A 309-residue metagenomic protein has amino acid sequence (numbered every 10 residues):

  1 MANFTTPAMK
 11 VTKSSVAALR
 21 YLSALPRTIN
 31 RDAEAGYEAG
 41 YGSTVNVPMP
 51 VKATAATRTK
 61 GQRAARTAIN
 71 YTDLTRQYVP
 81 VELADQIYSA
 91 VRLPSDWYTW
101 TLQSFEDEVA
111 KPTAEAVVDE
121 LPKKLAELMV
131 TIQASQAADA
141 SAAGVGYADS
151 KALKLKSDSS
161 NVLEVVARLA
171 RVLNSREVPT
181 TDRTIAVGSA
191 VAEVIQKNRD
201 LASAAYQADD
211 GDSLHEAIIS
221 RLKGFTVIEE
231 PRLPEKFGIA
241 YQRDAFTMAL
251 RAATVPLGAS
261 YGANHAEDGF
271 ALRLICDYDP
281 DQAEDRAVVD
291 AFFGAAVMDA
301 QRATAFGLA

Functional and structural regions predicted by a protein language model:
M1-L83, A303: N-terminal "assembly arms/tails" that initiate or stabilize quaternary assembly in self-assembling proteins
N3, A266, A271-A309: Extended, compositionally biased alpha-helical segments that mediate assembly or anchoring
R27-E34, A170-V172, L272-R273: Short alpha-helical segments and helix-capping/turn motifs at coil-helix boundaries
V47, Q77-D139, E177-S189, D279-A295: Long, contiguous amphipathic alpha-helices that act as assembly "spine/axial" helices in icosahedral shell and virion
A55-R58, T101, V194-K197, A204 (+1 more regions): Short helix/loop capping segments that flank catalytic or ligand/cofactor-binding pockets
S135-I218: Extended, solvent-exposed, turn-rich assembly/linker loops in the middle of proteins
L201, Q207-D244: Intrinsically disordered, low-complexity regions enriched in Pro/Ser/Thr/Gly and acidic residues
T226-L272: Glycine/small-residue-rich hydrophobic helix-like segments
